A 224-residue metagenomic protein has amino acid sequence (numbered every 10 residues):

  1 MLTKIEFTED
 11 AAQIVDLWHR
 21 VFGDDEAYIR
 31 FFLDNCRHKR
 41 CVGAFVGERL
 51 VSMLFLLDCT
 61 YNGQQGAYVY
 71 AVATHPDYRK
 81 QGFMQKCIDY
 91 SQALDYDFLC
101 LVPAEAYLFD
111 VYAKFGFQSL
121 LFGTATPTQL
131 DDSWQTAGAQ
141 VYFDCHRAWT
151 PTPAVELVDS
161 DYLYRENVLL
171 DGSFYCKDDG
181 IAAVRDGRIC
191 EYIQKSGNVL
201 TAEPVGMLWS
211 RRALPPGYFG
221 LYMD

Functional and structural regions predicted by a protein language model:
E9, Q13, A106-Y107: Short alpha-helical
D16-C59, C145-C176: Active-site rim helix/loop that mediates acceptor-substrate recognition in acyltransferases
G43, R49-C59, Q65-A73, C100 (+1 more regions): Conserved beta-strand in the GNAT
G66, I88, A93-E105, G206-M207: Conserved GNAT acetyl-CoA-binding A-motif
T74-A93, K114, S196-A202: Conserved acetyl-CoA-binding loop-helix of GNAT-fold acetyltransferases
D97-L99, E105-T124: Conserved active-site alpha-helix within GNAT-family acetyltransferase domains
F115-E191: Amide-forming acyltransferase catalytic core, primarily the GNAT-like/NAT-type and related acyltransferase folds
L200-D224: C-terminal functional modules
